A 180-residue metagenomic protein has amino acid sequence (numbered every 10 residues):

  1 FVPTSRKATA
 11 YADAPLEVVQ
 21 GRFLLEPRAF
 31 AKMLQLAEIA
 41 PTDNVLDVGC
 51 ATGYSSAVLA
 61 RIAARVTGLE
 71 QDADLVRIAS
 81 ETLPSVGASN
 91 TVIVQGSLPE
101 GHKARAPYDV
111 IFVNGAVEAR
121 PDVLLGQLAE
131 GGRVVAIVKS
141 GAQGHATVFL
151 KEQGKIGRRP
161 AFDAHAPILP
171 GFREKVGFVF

Functional and structural regions predicted by a protein language model:
F1-L46, Y54-A57, I62, L75-S85 (+3 more regions): Class I SAM-dependent transferase core
E38-G157: Conserved nucleotide-cofactor-binding alpha/beta core module
